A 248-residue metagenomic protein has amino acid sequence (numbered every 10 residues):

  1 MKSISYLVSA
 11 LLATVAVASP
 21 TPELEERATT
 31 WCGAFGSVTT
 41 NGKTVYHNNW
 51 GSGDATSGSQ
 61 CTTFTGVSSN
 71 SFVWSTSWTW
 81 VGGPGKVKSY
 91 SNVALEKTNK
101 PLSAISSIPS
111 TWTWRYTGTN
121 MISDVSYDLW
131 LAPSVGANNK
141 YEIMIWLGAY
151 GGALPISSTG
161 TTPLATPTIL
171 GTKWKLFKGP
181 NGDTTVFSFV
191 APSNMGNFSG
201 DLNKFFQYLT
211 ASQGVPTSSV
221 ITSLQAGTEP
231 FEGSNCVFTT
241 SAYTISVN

Functional and structural regions predicted by a protein language model:
M1-E26: Fungal secretory targeting signals
P22-T98: Beta-strand-rich luminal/extracellular ectodomains of secretory-pathway glycoproteins, especially N-glycosylated
L24, A28-G33, S37, N99 (+4 more regions): Structured catalytic/translocation cores of nucleotide/phosphate-coupled proteins
S37-T39, T63, S71-T79, A94 (+4 more regions): Ser/Thr- (and often Asn-) enriched beta-sheet segments in non-cytosolic proteins
F72-W78, I108-W114, Y127-L129, I221-P230: Short, hydrophobic/proline-enriched secondary-structure or compact coil segments at domain edges
G83-L164: Extracellular-facing segments of soluble proteins and assemblies that are Gly/Ser/Thr-biased and enriched in aromatics
V135-N203: Short helix-loop boundary/capping segments
P192-N248: Long, compositionally biased interface segments
